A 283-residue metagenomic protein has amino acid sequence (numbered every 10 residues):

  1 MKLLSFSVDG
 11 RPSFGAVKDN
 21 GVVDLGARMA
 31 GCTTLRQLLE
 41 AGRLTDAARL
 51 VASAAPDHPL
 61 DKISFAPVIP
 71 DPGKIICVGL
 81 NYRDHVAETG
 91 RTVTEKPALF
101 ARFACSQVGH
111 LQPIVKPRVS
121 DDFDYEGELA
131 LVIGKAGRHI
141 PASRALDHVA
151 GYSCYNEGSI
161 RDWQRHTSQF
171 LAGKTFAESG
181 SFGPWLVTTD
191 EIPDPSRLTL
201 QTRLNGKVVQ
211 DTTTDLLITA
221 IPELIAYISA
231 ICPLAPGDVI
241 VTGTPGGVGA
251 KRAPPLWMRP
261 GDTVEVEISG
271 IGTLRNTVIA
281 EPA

Functional and structural regions predicted by a protein language model:
M1-P97, P193, E265, P282: N-terminal non-catalytic cap/leader segment that marks the start of a structured domain
L4, F65-P67, A87-G90, I114-F123 (+4 more regions): A generic local secondary-structure boundary/capping motif
S5-S7, R102-A104, R118, Y125-L129 (+5 more regions): Short, structured patches in soluble enzyme cores that scaffold and shape functional sites
V8-G10, A48, K62-S64, H85 (+2 more regions): Catalytic-pocket segment enriched in acidic/His residues
V93-H110, Y125, R259-G270: Structural signature of FAD isoalloxazine-binding scaffolds in flavoprotein oxidoreductases
A98-P117, G137-R138, E178-V187, P245-G249: Short catalytic-site patches enriched in acidic/histidine residues that coordinate or position cofactors/metals
I133, I140-Y155: RNA pseudouridine synthases
